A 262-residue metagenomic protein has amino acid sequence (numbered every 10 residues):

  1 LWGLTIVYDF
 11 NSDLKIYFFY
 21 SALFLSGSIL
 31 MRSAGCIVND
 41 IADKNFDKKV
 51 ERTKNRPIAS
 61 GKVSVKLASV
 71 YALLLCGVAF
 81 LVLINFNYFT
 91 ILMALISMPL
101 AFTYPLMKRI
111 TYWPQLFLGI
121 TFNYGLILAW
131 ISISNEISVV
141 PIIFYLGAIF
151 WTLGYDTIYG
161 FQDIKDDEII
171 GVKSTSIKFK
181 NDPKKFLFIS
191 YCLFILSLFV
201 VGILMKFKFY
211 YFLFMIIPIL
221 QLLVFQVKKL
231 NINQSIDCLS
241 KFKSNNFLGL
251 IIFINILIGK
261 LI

Functional and structural regions predicted by a protein language model:
L1-I6, N123, I251-N255: The first (N-terminal) embedded transmembrane alpha-helix
W2, F18, A22-S28, K44-A94 (+1 more regions): Multi-pass membrane catalytic core of lipid/isoprenoid biosynthesis enzymes
T5-L23, F89-S97, A101, Q115-I170 (+2 more regions): Functional transmembrane core segments of multi-pass inner-membrane proteins
S26-I29, S33-A34, T53-I143, V200 (+2 more regions): Intramembrane alpha-helical segments
L30-F46: Juxtamembrane transmembrane-helix boundary signature
A34, V38, G154-I158, L223 (+1 more regions): Hydrophobic/aromatic residues in alpha-helical transmembrane segments
L196, V200-I262: Extended hydrophobic alpha-helices typical of membrane-associated regions
